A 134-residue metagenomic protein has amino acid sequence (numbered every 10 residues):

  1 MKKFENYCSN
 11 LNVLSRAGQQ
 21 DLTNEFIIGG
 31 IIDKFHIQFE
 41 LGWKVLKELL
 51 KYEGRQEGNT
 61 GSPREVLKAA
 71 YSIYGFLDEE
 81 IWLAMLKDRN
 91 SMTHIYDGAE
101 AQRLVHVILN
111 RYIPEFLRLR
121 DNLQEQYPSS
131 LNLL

Functional and structural regions predicted by a protein language model:
M1-L134: Solvent-exposed interaction patches of small proteins and small membrane subunits
